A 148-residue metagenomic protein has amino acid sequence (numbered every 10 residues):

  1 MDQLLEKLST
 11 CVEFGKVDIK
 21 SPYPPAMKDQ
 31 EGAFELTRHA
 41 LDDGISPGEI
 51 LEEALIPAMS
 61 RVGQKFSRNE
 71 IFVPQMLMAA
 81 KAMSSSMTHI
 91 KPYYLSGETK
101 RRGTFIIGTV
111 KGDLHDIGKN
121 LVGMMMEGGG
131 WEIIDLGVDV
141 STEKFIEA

Functional and structural regions predicted by a protein language model:
M1-Y94: Long amphipathic alpha-helical segments
K16, A40-D42, K100-G103, M124-M125: A short alpha-helix capping/helix-coil boundary motif
Y23-P24, G108-V110, E132-D135: Short, contiguous strand/loop micro-motifs
Y94-L114: Glycine/charge-rich, flexible interdomain linkers and switch-proximal surface loops that mediate coupling
V110-K111, D116-I117, G137-D139: Glycine-rich beta-to-alpha transition loops that act as phosphate-gripper elements at the mouths of alpha/beta enzyme
I117-M125: Short, solvent-exposed amphipathic alpha-helices that sit in or adjacent to ligand/effector-binding or catalytic
M125, G129, I134-A148: Cofactor-cradling patches in redox/metallo enzymes
